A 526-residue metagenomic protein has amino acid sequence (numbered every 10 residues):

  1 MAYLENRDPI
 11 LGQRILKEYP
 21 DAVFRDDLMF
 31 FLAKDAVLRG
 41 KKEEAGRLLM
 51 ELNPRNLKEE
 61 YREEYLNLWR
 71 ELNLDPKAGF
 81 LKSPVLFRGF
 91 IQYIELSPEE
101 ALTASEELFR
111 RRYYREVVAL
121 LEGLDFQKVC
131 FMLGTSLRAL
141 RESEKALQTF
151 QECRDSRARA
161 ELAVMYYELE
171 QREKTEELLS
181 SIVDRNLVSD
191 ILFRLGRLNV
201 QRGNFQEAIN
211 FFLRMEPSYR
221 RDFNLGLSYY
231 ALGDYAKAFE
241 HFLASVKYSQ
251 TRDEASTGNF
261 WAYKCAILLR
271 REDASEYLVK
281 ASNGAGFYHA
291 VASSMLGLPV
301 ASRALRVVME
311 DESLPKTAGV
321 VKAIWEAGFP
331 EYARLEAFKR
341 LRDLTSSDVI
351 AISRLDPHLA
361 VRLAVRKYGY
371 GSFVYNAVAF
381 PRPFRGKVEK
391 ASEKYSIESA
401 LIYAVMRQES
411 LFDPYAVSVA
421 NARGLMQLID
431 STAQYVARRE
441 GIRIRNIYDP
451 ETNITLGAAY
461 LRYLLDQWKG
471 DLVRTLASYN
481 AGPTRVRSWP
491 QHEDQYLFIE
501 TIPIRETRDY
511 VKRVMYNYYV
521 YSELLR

Functional and structural regions predicted by a protein language model:
M1-A2, F31, E64, L68 (+8 more regions): "A position-specific structural signal for the A-helix of alpha-solenoid helical repeats
A2-E5, E99-Y113, K316-L335: Alpha-helical segment of the N-proximal tetratricopeptide repeat
N6, R39, R111, L140 (+6 more regions): Structural motif corresponding to the intra-repeat A-B loop/turn of tetratricopeptide repeats
R7-E18, P76-I94, R112-E122, R141-T149 (+6 more regions): Repeat-mediated protein-protein interaction surfaces in helical alpha-solenoids
K17-D27, E51-Y65, V85-L96, G123-V129 (+5 more regions): Short solvent-exposed coil/turn linkers within tandem alpha-helical repeat scaffolds
G46-L57, R70-N73, L81-L86, D125 (+6 more regions): TPR/TPR-like (Sel1-like) alpha-helical repeat modules
E116, K145-Q148, L169-R172, E176-L198 (+11 more regions): Catalytic glycan-binding domains that act on GlcNAc-containing polysaccharides
